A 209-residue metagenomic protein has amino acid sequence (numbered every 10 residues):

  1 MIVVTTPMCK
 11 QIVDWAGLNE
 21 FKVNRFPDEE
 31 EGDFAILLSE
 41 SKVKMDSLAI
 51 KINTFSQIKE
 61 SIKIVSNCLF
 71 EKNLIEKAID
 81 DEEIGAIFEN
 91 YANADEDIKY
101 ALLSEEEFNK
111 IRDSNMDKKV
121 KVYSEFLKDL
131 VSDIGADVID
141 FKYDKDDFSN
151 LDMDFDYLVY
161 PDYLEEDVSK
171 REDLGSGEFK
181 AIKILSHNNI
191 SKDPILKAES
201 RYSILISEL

Functional and structural regions predicted by a protein language model:
M1-S41, T54, D140: A short, structured surface patch at a secondary-structure boundary
I2-T5, I75-N150: Basic- and aromatic-lined ligand-binding clefts that recognize polyanionic substrates
K10, K42, Q57, L127-D129 (+1 more regions): Short acidic, S/G/P-rich loop/turn micro-motifs used as interaction or catalytic elements
D14-R25, V131-K145, D173, I184: Extracytoplasmic
F26-V43, D144-E172: Short, well-ordered secondary-structure micro-motifs within conserved domains or adaptor modules
L37-V43, I50-L74: A basic- and aromatic-enriched beta-loop-alpha substructure that forms the phosphate/nucleotide- and DNA/RNA-contacting
A49-N53, K142-K145, K183-N188: Short beta->alpha connector loops at strand-helix junctions that form conserved, small/polar/Pro-enriched
Q57-I64, D162-L209: Structured C-terminal subdomain patch of bacterial secreted/periplasmic proteins
